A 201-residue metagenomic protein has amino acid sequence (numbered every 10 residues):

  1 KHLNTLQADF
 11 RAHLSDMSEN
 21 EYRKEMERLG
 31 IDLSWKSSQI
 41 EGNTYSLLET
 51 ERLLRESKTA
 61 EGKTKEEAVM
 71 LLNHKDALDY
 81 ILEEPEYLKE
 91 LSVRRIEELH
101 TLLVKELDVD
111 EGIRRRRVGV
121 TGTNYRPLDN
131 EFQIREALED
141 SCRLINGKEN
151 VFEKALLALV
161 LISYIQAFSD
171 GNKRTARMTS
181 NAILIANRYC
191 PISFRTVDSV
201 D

Functional and structural regions predicted by a protein language model:
K1-D201: FIC/Doc superfamily catalytic core
